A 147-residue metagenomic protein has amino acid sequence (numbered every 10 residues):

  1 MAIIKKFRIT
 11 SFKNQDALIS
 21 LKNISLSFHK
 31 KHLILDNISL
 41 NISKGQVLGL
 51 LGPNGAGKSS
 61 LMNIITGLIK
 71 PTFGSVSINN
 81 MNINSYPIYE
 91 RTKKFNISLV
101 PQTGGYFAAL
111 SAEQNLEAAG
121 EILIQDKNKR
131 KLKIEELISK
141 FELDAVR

Functional and structural regions predicted by a protein language model:
S11-L21, L26-N37, K44, P87-I88: A short, flexible loop at the N-terminus of ABC-type nucleotide-binding domains that lies
G49, T92-G104, L110: ABC nucleotide-binding domain signature
L51-P53: The feature captures the beta-strand-to-loop junction immediately N-terminal to the Walker
S59-S60: Conserved Walker
T66: Helix-to-loop junction immediately C-terminal to a conserved catalytic motif
G74-I83, K93-F95: Conserved ABC transporter NBD signature motif
T103, L110-E121: Q-loop/switch helix immediately C-terminal to the Walker
K129-V146: Conserved ABC ATPase "signature" region
